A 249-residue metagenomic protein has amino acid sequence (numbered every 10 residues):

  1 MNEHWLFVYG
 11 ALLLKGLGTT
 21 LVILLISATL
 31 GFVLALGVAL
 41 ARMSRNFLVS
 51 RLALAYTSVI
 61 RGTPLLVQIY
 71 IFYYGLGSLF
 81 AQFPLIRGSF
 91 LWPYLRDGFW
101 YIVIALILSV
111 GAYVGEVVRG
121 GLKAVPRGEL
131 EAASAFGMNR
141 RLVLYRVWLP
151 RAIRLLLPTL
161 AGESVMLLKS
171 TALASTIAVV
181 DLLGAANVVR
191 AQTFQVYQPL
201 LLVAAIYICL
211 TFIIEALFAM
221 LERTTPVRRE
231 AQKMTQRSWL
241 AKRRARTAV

Functional and structural regions predicted by a protein language model:
M1-V249: Transmembrane alpha-helices and adjacent helix-loop boundaries
